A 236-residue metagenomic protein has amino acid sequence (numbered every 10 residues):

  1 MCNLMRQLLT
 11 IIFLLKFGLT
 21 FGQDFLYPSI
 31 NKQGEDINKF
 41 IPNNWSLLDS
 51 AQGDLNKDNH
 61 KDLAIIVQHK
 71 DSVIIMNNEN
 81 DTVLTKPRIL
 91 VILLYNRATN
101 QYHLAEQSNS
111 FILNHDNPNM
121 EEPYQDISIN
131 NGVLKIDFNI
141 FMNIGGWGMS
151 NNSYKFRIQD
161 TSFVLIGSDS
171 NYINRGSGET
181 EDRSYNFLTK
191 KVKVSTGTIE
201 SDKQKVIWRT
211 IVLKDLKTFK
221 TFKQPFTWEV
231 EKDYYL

Functional and structural regions predicted by a protein language model:
M1-L26: Bacterial Sec-dependent N-terminal signal peptides
G22, Q125-L236: Acidic, small-residue rich beta-repeat scaffolds with periodic aromatic anchors
Q23-P42, A98-N117: Blade-edge motifs of beta-propeller repeat domains
Y27, I74-Q107, F156-I158: Beta-propeller blade repeat segments, especially FG-GAP/WD-type strand-to-loop junctions in 6- to 7-bladed propeller
F40-I41, I75-K86, N143-G148, G176: Short consensus segments that form the blades of beta-propeller domains, in both extracellular/periplasmic
S46-L55, E121-N131: Beta-propeller blade termini
L55-V67, I129-F138: Acidic/hydrophobic-patterned starts of short beta strands in beta-sheet-rich repeat architectures
